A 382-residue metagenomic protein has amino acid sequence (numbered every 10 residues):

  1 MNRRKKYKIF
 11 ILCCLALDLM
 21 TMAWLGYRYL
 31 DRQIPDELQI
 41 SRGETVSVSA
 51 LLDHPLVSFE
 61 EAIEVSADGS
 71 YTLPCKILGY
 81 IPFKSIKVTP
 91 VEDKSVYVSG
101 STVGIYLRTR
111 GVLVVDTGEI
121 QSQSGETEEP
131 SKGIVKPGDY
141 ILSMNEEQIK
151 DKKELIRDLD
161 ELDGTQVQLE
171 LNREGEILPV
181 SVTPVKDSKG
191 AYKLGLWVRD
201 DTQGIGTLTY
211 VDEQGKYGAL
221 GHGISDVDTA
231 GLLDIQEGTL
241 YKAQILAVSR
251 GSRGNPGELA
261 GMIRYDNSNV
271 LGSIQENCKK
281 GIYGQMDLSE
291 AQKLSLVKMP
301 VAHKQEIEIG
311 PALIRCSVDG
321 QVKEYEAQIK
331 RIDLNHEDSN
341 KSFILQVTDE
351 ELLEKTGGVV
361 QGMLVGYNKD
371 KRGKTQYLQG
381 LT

Functional and structural regions predicted by a protein language model:
K8-L25: Hydrophobic membrane-insertion alpha-helices, especially the h-region of bacterial N-terminal signal peptides
L25-L78, V88: Beta-strand-enriched, solvent-exposed domains that form extended recognition/catalytic surfaces
D68-T72, G164-Q166, I307-I309: Extracellular Ig-like/FN3 beta-sandwich strand-entry sites
I77, I86, P90-D93, I156-G195: PDZ-domain C-terminal substructure recognizer with occasional recognition of PDZ-binding tails
D93-E128, N172, I177-V185: Signal peptide-directed extracytoplasmic domains
P130-K153, K369-K371, T382: Conserved PDZ fold ligand-binding element
E147-D158, P179, K323-E326, G373: Short, Lys/Arg- and Gly-enriched loop/turn segments at beta-strand edges
V185-L381: Serine endopeptidase catalytic core focused on the charge-relay Asp
